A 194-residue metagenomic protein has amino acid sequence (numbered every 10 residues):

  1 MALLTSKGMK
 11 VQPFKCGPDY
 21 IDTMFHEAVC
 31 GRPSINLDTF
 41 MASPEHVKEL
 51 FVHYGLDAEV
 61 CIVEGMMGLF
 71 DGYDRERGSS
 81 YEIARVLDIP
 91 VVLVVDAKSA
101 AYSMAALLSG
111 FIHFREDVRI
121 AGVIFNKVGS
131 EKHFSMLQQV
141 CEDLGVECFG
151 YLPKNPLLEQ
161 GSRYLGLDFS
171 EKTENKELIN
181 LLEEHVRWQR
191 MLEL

Functional and structural regions predicted by a protein language model:
M1-L87, V95-R119, E131-S135: ATP-dependent carboxylate-amine ligase catalytic core
V91-V94, F149-Y151: Short hydrophobic alpha-helical runs that function as membrane-insertion/retention elements
L93-D96, I124-N126: Conserved beta-strand segments of the P-loop GTPase G domain that flank and frequently precede/overlap
Y102-L194: Internal gly/pro-rich beta-alpha loop/helix module that stabilizes soluble enzyme cofactors or their anionic handles
